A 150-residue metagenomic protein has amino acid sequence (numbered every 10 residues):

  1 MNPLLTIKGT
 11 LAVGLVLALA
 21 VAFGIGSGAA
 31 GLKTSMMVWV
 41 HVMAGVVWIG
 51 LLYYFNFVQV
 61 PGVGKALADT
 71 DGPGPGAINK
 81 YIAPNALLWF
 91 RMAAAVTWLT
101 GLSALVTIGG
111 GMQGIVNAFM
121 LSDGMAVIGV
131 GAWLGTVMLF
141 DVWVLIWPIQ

Functional and structural regions predicted by a protein language model:
M1-I149: Polytopic transmembrane helical bundles with strong interfacial aromatic enrichment
